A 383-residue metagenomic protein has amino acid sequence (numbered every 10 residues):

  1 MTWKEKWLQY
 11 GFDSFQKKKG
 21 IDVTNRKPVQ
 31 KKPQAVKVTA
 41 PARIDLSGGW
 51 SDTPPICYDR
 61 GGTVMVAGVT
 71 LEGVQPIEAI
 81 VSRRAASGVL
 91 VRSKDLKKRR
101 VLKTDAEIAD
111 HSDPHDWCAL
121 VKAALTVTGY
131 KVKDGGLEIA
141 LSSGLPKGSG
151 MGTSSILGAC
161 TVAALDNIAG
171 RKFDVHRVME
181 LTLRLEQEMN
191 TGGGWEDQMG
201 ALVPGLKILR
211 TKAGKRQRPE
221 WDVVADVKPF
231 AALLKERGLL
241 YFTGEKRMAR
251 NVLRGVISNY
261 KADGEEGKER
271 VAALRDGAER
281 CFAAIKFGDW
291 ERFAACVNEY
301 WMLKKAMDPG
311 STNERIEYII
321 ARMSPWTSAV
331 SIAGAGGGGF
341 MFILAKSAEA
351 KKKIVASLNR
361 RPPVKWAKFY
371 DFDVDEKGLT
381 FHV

Functional and structural regions predicted by a protein language model:
M1-S47, S51-G129, E180-N190, Q198-I332 (+1 more regions): C-terminal nucleotide
L125-S149, L181: Glycine- and acidic-rich phosphate- and metal-coordinating loops
A140, A164, F369-Y370: General small-molecule cofactor/ligand-binding pocket signal
M151-R171: DPxDG-like acidic metal-binding loop motif
G170-V175, F287-E291: Short, charged, surface-exposed loops that flank catalytic or proteolytic processing sites
G193: Active-site cavity-forming subdomains of large catalytic enzyme subunits
G336-G338: Glycine-rich nucleotide-binding loop
